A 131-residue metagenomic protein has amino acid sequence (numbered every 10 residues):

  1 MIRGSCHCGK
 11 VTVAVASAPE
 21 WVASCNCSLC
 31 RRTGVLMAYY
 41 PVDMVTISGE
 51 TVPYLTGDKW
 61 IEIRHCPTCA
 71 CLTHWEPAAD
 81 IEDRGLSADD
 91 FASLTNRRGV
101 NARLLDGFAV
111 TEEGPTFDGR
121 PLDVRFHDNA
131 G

Functional and structural regions predicted by a protein language model:
M1-S5, K10-G131: A short Gly-Trp-Pro
